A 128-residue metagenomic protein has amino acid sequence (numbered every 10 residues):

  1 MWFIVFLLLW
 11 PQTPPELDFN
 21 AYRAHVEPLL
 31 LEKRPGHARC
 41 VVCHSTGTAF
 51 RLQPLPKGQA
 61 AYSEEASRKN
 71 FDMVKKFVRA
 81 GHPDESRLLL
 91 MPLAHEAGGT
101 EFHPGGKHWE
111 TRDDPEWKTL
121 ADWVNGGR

Functional and structural regions predicted by a protein language model:
M1-L7: Sec-dependent signal peptide recognition, specifically the positively charged N-region followed immediately by
L9-R128: Aromatic- and Gly/Pro-enriched helix-to-coil junctions and flexible linker segments
